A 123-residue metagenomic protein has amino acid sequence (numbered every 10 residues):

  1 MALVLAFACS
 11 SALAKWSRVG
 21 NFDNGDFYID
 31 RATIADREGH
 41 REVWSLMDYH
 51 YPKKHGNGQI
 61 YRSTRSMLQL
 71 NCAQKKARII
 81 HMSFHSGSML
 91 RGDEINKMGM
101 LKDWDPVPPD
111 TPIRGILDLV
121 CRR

Functional and structural regions predicted by a protein language model:
M1-A8: Bacterial N-terminal signal peptides
S11-R123: N-terminal secretory-pathway/extracellular module detecting exported/lumenal segments and adjacent signal-anchor/first
